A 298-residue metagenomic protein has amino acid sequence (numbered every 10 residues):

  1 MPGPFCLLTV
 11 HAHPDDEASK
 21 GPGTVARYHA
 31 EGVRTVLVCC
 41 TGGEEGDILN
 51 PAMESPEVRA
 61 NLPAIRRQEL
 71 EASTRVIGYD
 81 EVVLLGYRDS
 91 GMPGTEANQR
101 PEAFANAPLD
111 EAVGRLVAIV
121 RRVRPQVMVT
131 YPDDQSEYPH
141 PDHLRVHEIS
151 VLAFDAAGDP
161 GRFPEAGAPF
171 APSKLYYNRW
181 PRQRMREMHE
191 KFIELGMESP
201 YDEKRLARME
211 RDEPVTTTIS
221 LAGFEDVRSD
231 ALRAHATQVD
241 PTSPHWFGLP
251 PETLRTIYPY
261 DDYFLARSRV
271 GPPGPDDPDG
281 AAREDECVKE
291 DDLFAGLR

Functional and structural regions predicted by a protein language model:
M1-L8, T95-N98, E102-R298: Metal-dependent de-N-acetylase/amidase catalytic core
M1-V123, F264-R267, P272-P275: Active-site rim/loop-helix segments in enzyme catalytic domains that contact anionic ligands
